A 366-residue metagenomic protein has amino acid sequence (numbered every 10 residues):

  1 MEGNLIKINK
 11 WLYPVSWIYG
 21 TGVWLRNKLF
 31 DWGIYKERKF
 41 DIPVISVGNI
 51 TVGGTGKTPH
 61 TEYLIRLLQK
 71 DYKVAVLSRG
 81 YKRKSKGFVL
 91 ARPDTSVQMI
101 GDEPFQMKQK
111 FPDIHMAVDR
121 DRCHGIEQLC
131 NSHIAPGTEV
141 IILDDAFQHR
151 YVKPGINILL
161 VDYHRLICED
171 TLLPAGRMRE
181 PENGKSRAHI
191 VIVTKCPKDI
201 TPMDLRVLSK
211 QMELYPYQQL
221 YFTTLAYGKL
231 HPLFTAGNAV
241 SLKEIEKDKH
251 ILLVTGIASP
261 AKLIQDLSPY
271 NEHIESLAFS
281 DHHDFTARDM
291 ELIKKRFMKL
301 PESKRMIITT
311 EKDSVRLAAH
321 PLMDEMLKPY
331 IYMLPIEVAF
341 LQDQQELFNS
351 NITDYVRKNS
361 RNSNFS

Functional and structural regions predicted by a protein language model:
M1-I42, Y355-S363: A transmembrane-helix-recognition feature enriched in membrane-embedded lipid enzymes and envelope glyco-/phospholipid
E2-L5, L166-S303, S363-S366: C-terminal accessory "lid"/substrate-recognition subdomains
I18, T58, M107, D144 (+4 more regions): Residue-level signal for inorganic ion chemistry
N27-P93, D199, N362, S366: Walker A (P-loop) phosphate-binding motif
A75-L77, I141, L159, H250-V254: Conserved beta-strand elements of the Class I
G80-R83, G87-K110, I114-Q218, F222: Phosphate/Mg2+-binding loops and adjacent switch elements in nucleotide/diphosphate-handling enzyme cores
G228, S280-D284, M326-K358: Short, flexible loop segments at boundaries between secondary-structure elements
K304-K312: Acidic beta-strand-to-loop metal/phosphate-binding motif
